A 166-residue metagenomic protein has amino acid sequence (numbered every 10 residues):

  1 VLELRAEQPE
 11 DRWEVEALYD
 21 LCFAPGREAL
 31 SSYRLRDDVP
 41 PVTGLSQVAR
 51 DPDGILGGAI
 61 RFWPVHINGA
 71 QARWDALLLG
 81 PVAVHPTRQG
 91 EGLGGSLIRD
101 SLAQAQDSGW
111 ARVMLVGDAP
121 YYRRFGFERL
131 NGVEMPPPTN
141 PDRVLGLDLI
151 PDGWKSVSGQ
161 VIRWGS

Functional and structural regions predicted by a protein language model:
V1-R34, P40-G57, P151-S166: Short amphipathic alpha-helix that is part of the acyltransferase structural core
R34-D37, N131-V133: Short, P/G- and charge-enriched loop/turn segments at secondary-structure junctions
G44, N140-L145: Short hydrophobic/aromatic beta-strand or adjacent loop that forms the aromatic wall/cage of a ligand/substrate-binding
S46-V48, I55-H66, A76-A83: Conserved beta-strand in the GNAT
R88-D100, W110: Conserved acetyl-CoA pyrophosphate-binding loop and the N-cap/start of the following alpha-helix in GNAT-like
Q104: Short alpha-helical functional segments enriched in proximate histidine and acidic residues
D107-A111, V116-P141: Conserved active-site alpha-helix within GNAT-family acetyltransferase domains
